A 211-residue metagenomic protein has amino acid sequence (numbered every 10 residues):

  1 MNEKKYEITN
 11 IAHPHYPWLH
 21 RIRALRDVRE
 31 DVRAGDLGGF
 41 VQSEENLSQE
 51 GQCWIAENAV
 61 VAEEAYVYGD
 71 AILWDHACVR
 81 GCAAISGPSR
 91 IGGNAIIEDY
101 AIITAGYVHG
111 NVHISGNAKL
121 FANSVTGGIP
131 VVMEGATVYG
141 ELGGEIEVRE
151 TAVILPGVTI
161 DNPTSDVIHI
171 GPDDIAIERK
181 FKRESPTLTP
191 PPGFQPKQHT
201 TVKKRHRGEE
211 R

Functional and structural regions predicted by a protein language model:
M1-Q52, N58, H76, C82 (+6 more regions): Terminal amphipathic alpha-helical/low-complexity segments used for targeting or macromolecular assembly
C53, A59-V61, A65, A71 (+17 more regions): A structural motif detector for beta-strand N-caps
